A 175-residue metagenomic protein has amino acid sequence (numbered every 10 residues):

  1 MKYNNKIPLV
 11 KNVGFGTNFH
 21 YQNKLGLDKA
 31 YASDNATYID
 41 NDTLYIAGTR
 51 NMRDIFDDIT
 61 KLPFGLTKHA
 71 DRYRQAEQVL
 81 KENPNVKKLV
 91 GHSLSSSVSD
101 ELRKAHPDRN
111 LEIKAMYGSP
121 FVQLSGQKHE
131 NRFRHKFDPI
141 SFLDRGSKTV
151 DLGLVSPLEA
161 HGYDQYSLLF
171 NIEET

Functional and structural regions predicted by a protein language model:
M1-K88, P107-T175: Alpha/beta hydrolase fold serine-hydrolase catalytic domain that processes acyl esters and thioesters
V90-S95, S99: Gly/Ala-rich beta-loop-alpha elbow adjacent to hydrolase catalytic centers
